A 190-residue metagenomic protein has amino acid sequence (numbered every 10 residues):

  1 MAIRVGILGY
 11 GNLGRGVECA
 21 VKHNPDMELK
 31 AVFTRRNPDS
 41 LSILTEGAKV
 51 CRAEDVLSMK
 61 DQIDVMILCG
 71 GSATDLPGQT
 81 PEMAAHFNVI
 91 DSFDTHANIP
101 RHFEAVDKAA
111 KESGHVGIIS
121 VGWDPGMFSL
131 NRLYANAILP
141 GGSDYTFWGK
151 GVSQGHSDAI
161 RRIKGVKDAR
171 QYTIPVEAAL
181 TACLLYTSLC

Functional and structural regions predicted by a protein language model:
R4-V17: Glycine-rich adenosine-cofactor-binding loop
N24-L44: NAD(P)-binding Rossmann-fold cofactor-contacting core
A48-Q62: Short acidic low-complexity segments
V65-L68, I90: N-terminal Rossmann-like NAD(P) cofactor-binding module of classical short-chain dehydrogenase/reductase
A73-S92: Rossmann-fold NAD(P) dinucleotide-binding segment
D94-V116: Rossmann-fold NAD(P)-binding glycine/threonine-rich loop
M127-D144, D158-A169: Oxidoreductase and adenylate-handling cofactor-binding alpha/beta cores
Y186-C190: Conserved small/polar residues in nucleotide/adenosyl-binding loops
